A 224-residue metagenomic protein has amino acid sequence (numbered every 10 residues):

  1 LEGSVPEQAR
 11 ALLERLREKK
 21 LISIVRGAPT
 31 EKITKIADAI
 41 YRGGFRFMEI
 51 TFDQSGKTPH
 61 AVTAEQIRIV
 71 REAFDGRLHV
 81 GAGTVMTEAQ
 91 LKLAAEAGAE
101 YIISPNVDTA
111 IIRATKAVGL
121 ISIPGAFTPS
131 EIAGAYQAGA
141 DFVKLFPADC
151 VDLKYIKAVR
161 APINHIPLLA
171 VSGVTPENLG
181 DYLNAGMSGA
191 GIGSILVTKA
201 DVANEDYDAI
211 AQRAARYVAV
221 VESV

Functional and structural regions predicted by a protein language model:
V5-L13, P29-K32, F52-E72, E88-K92 (+4 more regions): Active-site-adjacent beta->alpha loops and helix N-cap segments on the catalytic face of soluble alpha/beta enzymes
L16, I40, A114-T115, V221: A generic structural signal for well-ordered alpha-helical segments
L21-V25, M48-I50, V80-G83, I102-I103 (+4 more regions): Hydrophobic faces of well-ordered beta-strands that scaffold small-molecule active sites in alpha/beta enzyme cores
S23, I40, A94, A135 (+3 more regions): Conserved, mostly hydrophobic/aromatic
D38-M48: Catalytic domains of carbohydrate-active enzymes, especially glycoside hydrolases
R42-G43, A97, V118, A138 (+1 more regions): Structural motif
G43-G44, E72-R77, I163-H165, V224: Short helix-capping segments at alpha-helix termini
G180-S194: Short glycine/proline-rich, acidic loop/turn segments that cap or connect secondary-structure elements
